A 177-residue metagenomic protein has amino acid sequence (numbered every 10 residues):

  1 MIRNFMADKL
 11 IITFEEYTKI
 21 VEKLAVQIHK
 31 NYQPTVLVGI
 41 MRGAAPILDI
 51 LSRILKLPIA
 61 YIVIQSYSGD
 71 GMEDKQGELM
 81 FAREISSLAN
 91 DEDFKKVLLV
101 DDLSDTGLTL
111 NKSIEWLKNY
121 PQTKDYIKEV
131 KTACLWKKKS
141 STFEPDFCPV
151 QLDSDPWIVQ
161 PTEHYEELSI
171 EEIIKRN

Functional and structural regions predicted by a protein language model:
M1-N177: PRPP-associated nucleotide enzymes
